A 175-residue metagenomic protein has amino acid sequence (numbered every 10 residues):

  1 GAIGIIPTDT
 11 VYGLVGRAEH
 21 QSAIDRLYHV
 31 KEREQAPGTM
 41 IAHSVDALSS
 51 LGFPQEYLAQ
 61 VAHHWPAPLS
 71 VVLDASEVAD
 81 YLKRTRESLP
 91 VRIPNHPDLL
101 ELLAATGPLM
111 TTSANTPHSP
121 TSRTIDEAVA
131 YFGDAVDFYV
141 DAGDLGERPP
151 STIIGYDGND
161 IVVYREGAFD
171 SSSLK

Functional and structural regions predicted by a protein language model:
G1-K175: Active-site-adjacent structural elements in enzyme catalytic cores
